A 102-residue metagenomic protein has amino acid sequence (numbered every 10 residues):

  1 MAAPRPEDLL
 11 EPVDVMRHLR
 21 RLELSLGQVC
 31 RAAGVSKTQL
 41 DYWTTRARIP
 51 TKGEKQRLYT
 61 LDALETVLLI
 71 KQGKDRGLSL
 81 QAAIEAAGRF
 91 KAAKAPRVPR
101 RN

Functional and structural regions predicted by a protein language model:
M1-R31, T45-Q56, L61-N102: Arg/Lys-rich, alpha-helical DNA-contact motif
T38: Key DNA-contact positions within bacterial/archaeal DNA-binding proteins
